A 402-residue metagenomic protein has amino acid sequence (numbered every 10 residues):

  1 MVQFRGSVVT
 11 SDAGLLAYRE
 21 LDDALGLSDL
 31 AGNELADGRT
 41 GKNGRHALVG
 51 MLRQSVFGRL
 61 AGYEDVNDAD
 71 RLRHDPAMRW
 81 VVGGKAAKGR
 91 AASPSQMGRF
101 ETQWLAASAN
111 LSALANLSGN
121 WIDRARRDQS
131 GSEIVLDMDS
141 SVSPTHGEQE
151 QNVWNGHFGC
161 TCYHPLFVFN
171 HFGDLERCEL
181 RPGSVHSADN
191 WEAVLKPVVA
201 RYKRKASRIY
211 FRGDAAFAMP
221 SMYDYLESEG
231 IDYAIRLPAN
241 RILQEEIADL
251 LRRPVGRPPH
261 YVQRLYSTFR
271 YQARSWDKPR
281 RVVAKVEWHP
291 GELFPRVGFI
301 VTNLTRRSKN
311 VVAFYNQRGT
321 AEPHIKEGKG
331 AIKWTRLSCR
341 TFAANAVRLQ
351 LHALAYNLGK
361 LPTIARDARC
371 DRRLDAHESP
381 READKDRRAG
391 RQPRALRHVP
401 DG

Functional and structural regions predicted by a protein language model:
M1, L30-L35, P76-R79, Y225 (+5 more regions): Short acidic (Asp/Glu) and glycine-rich catalytic loops that position anionic groups and cofactors
M1-S184, D189-R204, L226-E229, R387-G402: Dynamic "connector" segments at or just before major functional cores
Q3-F4, D232-K333: An anionic, glycine-rich sequence signature occurring as long contiguous blocks
L21, A69, N310-V347, L351-T363: Short amphipathic alpha-helical "interface-anchor" segments enriched in bulky aromatics
G41-V49, P290, C339-L349: Structural motif
P76-R79, S143-T145, L175-E176, V185 (+6 more regions): Flexible loop/turn segments at secondary-structure boundaries
D139, R208-A218: Acidic/histidine-rich, metal-coordinating catalytic segments
L358-G402: A short, flexible helix-boundary coil/loop motif
